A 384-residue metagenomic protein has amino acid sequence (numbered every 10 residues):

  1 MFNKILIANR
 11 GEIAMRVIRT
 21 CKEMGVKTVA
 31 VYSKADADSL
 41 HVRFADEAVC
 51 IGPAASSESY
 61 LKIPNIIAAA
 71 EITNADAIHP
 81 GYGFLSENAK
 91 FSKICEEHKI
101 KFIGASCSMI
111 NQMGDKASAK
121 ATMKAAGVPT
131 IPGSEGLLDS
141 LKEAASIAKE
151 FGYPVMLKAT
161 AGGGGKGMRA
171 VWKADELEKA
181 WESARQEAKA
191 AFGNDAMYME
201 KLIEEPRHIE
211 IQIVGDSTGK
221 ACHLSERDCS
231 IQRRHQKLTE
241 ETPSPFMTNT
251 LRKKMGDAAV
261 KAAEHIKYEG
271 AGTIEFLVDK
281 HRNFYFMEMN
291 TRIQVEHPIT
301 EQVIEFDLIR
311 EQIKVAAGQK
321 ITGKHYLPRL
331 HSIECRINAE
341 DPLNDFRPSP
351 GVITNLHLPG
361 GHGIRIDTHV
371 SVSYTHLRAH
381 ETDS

Functional and structural regions predicted by a protein language model:
M1-I274, V278-H297: N-terminal beta-alpha lobe that positions the nucleotide/phosphoryl donor in ATP/NTP-coupled carboxylate activation
A35-D36, K99, R185-E187, Q319-H325 (+2 more regions): Intrinsically disordered, low-complexity boundary segments flanking structured domains
A258, L308-E311, V315, V352 (+2 more regions): Generic recognition of well-ordered alpha-helical segments
K261-A263, T273-I274, I321-K324, S373-Y374: Generic recognition of flexible, low-complexity loop/linker segments
N290-R292, N338-E340, S384: Solvent-exposed residues in well-ordered beta-strands and their adjoining turns, especially edge/terminal strands
H297-P298, I304, L308-I337, P342-N344: Phosphate/diphosphate-binding loops
H325-L377: Glycine-rich active-site loop/lid that clamps phosphate-bearing ligands
H376-S384: Single conserved hydrophobic/aromatic residue that forms the stacking wall/gate of nucleotide- or nucleobase-binding
